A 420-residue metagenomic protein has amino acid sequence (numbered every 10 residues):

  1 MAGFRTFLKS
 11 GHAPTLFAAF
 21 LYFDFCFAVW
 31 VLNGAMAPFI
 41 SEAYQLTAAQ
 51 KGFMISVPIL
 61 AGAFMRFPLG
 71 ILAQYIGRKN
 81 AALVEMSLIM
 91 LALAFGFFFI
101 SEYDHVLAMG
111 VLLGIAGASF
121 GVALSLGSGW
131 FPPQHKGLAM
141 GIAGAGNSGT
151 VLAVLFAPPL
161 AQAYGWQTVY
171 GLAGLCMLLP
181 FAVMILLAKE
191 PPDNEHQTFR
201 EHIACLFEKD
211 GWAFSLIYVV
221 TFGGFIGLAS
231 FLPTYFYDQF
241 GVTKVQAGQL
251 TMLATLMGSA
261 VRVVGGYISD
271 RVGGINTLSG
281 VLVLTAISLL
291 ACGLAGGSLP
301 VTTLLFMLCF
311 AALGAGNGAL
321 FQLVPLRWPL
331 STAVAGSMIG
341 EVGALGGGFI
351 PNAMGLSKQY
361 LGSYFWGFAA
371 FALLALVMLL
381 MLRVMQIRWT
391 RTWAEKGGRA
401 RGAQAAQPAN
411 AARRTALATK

Functional and structural regions predicted by a protein language model:
P14-L46, L69, L228-P233, I350: Extracytoplasmic
V31, I59-F67, A118, T150-L152 (+2 more regions): Residue-level signature of mid-helix packing/kink "hotspots" within the transmembrane helices of 12-pass Major
N33-A37, D210-A260: Extracytoplasmic gate region of multi-pass secondary transporters
F64-S101, S269: Conserved MFS/SLC helix-loop-helix module at the cytosolic interface between two early adjacent transmembrane helices
M109-G146: Cytoplasmic helix-loop-helix junction between adjacent transmembrane helices in 12-TM secondary transporters
G137-L155, G340-I350: Glycine-rich segments within core transmembrane alpha-helices of 12-TM secondary carriers
I142-A188: Helix-loop-helix hairpin linking two adjacent transmembrane segments in secondary transporters
V272-L320: C-terminal transmembrane helical hairpin of 12-TM major facilitator-type secondary transporters
